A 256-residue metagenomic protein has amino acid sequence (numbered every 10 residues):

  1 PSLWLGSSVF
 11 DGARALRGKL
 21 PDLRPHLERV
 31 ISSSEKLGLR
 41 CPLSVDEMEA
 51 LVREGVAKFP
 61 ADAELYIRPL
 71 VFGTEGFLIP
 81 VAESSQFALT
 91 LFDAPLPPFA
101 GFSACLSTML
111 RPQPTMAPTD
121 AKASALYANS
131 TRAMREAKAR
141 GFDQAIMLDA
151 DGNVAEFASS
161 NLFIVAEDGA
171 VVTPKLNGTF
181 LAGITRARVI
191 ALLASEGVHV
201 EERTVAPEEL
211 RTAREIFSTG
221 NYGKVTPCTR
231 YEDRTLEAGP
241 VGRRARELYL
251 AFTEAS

Functional and structural regions predicted by a protein language model:
P1-E54, F72, L78-S256: Helix-start/capping segments and mature chain N-termini
R17, F59-P60: Residues at alpha-helix boundaries and short interhelical turns
V52, A61-V71: Ordered, amphipathic secondary-structure segments that act as subunit-interaction surfaces in large macromolecular
P60-A61, G197: Short helix-capping segments at alpha-helix termini
